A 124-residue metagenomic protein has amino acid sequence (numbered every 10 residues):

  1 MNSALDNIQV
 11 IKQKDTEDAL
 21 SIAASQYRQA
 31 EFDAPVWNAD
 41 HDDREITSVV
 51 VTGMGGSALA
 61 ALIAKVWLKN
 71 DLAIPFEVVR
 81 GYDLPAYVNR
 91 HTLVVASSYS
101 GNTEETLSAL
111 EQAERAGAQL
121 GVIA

Functional and structural regions predicted by a protein language model:
M1-V36: Cofactor-/ligand-binding subdomain signature composed of acidic, glycine-rich, tryptophan-containing flexible loops
S3-A4, H41, V79: N-proximal short alpha-helices
V36-I46: Glycine-rich phosphate/diphosphate-binding loops that line cofactor/substrate pockets in enzymes
R44-A124: Glycine-rich phosphate-binding loops that contact phosphosugars or nucleotide phosphates
